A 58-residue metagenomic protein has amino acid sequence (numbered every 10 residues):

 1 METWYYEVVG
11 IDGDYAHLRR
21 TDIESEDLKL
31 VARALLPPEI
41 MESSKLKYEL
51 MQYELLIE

Functional and structural regions predicted by a protein language model:
M1-D12: Structural detector for short beta-strands of small beta-barrel domains
T3-Y5, L28-L30, K45: Well-ordered beta-strand positions in beta-sheet-rich domains
D12-G13, L50: Residue-level signal for tight coil/turn positions that link beta-strands
D14-R19: Short aromatic-glycine-enriched beta-strand elements
E26-P38: Beta-strand/loop nucleic-acid-binding surfaces
L35-K47: Short nucleic-acid-contacting surface segments enriched for D/E, G, S/T with interspersed K/R
L50-E58: Short, Lys/Arg- and Gly-enriched loop/turn segments at beta-strand edges
